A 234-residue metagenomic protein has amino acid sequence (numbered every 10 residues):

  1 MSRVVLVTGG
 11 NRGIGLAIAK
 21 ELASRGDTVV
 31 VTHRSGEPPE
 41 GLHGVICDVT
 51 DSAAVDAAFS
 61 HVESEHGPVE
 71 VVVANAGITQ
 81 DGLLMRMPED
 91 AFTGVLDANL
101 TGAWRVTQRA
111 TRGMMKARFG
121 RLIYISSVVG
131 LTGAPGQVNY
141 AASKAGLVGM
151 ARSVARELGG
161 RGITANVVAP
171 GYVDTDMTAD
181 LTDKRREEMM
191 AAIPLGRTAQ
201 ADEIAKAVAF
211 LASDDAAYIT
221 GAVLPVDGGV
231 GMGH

Functional and structural regions predicted by a protein language model:
N11-R12: Conserved glycine-rich cofactor-binding loop
L83-L84, P88-L96, M189: Substrate-binding pocket helix/loop in short-chain dehydrogenase/reductase
T107, S143, A151: Active-site helix of classical SDR
R112, R156-G160, A217: Alpha-helical segment proximal to the catalytic Tyr-Lys
S127: Residue(s) in the substrate-gating loop at a strand-loop-helix junction that position the organic substrate next
T132, A209, T220-H234: Short C-terminal tail/terminal secondary-structure segment of NAD(P)H-dependent dehydrogenase/reductase domains
I193-I204, D215: A conserved structural motif in NAD(P)-dependent oxidoreductases
